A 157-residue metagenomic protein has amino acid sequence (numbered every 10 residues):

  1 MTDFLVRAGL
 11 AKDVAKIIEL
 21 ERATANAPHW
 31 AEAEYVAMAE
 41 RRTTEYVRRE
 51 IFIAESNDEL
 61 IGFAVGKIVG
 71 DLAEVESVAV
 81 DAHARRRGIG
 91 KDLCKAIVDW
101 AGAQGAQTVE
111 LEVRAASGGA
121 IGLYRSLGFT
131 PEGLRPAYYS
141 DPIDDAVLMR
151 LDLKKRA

Functional and structural regions predicted by a protein language model:
F4, A8-K12, I18-H83, C94-A96 (+3 more regions): Acetyl-CoA-dependent GNAT
D13, S117, D145: Acidic active-site catalytic centers that drive phospho-/nucleotidyl reactions and related ester hydrolyses
V36, A116, Y139: Positions that flank functional sites
E59, S77, D81-K95, G102-Q104 (+4 more regions): Conserved glycine-rich acetyl-CoA-binding loop
E112, R125, T130-V147: Conserved catalytic-core motifs of GNAT/GCN5-like acyltransferases
I143-A157: Terminal substrate-recognition subdomain of acyl/acetyltransferases
